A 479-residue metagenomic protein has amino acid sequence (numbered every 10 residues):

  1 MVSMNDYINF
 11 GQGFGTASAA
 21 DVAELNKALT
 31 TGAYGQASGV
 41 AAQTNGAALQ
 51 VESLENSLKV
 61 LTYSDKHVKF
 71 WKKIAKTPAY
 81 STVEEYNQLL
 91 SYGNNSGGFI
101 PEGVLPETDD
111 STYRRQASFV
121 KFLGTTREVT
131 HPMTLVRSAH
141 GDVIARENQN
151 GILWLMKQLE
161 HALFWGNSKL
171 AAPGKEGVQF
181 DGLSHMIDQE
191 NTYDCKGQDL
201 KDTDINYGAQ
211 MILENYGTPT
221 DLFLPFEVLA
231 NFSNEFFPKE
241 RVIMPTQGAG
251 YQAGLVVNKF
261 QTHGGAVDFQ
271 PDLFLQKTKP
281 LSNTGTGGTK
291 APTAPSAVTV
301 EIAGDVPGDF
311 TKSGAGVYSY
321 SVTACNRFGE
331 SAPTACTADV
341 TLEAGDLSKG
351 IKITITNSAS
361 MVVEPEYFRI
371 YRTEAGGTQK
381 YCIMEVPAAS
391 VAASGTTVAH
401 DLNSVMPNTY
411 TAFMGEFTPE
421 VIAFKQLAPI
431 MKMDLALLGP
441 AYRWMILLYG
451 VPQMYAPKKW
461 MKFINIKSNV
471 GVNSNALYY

Functional and structural regions predicted by a protein language model:
M1-T289, T293, V317, E343-S348 (+3 more regions): Flexible, glycine/threonine- and acidic-rich loop/arm segments that mediate assembly and lattice contacts in viral
N283-Y410: Disordered, low-complexity "stalk" and linker segments at domain junctions of extracellular and cell-surface proteins
